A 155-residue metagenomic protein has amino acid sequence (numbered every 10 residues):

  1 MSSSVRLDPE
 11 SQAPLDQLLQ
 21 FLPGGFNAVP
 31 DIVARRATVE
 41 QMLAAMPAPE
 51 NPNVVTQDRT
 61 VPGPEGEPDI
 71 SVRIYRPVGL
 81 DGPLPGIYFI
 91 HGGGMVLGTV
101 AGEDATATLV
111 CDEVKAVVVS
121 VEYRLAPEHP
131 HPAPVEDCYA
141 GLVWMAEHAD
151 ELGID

Functional and structural regions predicted by a protein language model:
M1-I74: A glycine/proline-hinged amphipathic helix-loop "lid/cap" segment that gates access to hydrophobic ligand pockets
G66-S71, P77-I87: Proline/glycine-enriched tight loop/beta-turn segments at coil->beta junctions that connect or precede beta-strands
L84, H91-L97: Active-site glycine-rich loops that stabilize anionic/oxyanionic intermediates across multiple enzyme folds
F89-G92, S120: Structural cue for short, hydrophobic secondary-structure segments
A101-V121: Short amphipathic alpha-helix adjacent to the substrate-entry channel of hydrolases
E122-A126: Short beta-to-alpha linker loops that shape the active-site pocket of alpha/beta-hydrolase fold enzymes
H129-V143, E147: Active-site loop/oxyanion-hole signature of alpha/beta-hydrolase fold enzymes
A146-D155: Gly/Ser-rich "nucleophile elbow"/oxyanion-hole loop immediately N-terminal to the catalytic nucleophile in hydrolases
